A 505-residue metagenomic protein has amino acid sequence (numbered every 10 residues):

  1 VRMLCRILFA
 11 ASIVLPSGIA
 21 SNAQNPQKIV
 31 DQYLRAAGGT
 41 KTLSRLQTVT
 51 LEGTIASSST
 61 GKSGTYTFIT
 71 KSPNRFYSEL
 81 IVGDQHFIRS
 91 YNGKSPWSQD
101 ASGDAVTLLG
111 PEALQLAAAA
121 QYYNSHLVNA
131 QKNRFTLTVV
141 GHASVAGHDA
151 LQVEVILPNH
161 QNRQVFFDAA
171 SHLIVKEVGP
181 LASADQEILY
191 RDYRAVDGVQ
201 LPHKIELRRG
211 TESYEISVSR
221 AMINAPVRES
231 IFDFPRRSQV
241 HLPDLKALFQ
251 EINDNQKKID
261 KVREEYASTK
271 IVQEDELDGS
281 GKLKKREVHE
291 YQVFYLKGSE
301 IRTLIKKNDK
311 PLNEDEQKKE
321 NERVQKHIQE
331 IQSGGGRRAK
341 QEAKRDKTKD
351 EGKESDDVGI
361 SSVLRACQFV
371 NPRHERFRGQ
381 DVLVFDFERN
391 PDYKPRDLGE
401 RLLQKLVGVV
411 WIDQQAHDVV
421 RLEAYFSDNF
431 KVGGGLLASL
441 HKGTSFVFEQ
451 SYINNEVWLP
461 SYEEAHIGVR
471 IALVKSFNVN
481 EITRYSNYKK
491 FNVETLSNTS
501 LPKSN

Functional and structural regions predicted by a protein language model:
V1-C5: N-terminal secretory signal peptides that target proteins for export/translocation
R6-G18: Bacterial N-terminal signal peptides
A23-A36, T40-H148, N159-Q161, P226-V227 (+5 more regions): Structured extracytoplasmic
S78, V153-V155, K176-E177, H203-L207 (+2 more regions): Beta-strand-dense domains in secreted/periplasmic systems and polymorphic toxin scaffolds
A101-T107, S183-R236: Extended, hydrophobic interaction surfaces within ordered domains
L137-G179: A mid-sequence, solvent-exposed acidic-amphipathic segment
N162, I174-K176, D185-I188, P202-K204 (+4 more regions): Transmembrane beta-barrel architecture of outer membranes
V165-F167, R191-R194, V407-Q414: Active-site and channel-lining beta-strand-loop segments that bind or position nucleotide-derived/phosphorylated
